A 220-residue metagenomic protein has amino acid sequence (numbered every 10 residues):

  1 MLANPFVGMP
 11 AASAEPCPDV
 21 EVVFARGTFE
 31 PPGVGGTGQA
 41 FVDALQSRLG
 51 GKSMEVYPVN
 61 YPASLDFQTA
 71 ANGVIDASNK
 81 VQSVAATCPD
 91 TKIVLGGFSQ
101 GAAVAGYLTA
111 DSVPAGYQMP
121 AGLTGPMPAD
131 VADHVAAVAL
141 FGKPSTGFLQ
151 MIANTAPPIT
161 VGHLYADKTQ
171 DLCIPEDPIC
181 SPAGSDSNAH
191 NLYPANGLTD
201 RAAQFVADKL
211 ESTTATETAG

Functional and structural regions predicted by a protein language model:
M1-A14: Secretory targeting and sorting signals
A3-F6, Y107, D200-A203: Hydrophobic alpha-helical membrane segments, chiefly transmembrane helices and signal peptide h-regions, characterized
P16-K92, L172-T199, A203, D208-E217: Active-site catalytic motif of lipid deacylating hydrolases and related acyltransferases
E21, A136-A139, T169-Q170: Structural motif
D43-S47, I152-K168, L172-I174: Active-site-adjacent alpha-helix of alpha/beta-hydrolase-fold enzymes
V74-H163: Serine-dependent carboxylesterase/thioesterase catalytic core of lipase-like alpha/beta-hydrolase/SGNH enzymes
